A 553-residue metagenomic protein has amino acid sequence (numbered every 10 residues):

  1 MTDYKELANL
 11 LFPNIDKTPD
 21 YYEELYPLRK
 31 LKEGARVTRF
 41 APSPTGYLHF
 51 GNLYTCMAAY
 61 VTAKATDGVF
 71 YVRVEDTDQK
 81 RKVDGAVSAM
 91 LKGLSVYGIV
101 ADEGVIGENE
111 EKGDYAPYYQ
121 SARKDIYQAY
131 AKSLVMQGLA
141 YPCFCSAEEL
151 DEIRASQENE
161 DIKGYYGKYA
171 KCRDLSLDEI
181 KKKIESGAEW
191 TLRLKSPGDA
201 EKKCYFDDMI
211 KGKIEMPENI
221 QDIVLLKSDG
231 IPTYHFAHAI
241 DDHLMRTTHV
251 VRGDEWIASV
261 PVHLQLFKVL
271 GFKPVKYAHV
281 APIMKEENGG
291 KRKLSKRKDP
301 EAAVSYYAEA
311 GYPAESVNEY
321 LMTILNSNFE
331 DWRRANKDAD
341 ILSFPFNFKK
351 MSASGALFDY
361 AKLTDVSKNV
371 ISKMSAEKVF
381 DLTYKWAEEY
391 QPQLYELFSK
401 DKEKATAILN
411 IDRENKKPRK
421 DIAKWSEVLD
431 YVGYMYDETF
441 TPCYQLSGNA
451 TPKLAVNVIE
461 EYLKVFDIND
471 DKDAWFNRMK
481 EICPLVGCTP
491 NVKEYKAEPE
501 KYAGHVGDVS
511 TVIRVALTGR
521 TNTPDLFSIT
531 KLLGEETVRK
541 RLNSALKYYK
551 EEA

Functional and structural regions predicted by a protein language model:
T2-N159, A258-F272, S316: N-terminal Rossmann-like or analogous alpha/beta NTP/dinucleotide-binding catalytic cores that position adenine
E33-R39, Y71, D299-E301, D340-F348 (+1 more regions): Short amphipathic alpha-helical segments and their helix-coil junctions
T38-T45, Y71-D76, L244-V250, E301-A303 (+3 more regions): Glycine- and acidic
A59, M90, L134, G138 (+8 more regions): Residue-level signal for inorganic ion chemistry
D125, G271-A450, T518-A553: Catalytic adenosine-cofactor/nucleotide-binding cores of aminoacyl-tRNA synthetases and other
Y141-H279, M284-K296, A303-S305, K464-K480 (+1 more regions): Active-site cores that bind ATP or allylic diphosphates and position pyrophosphate for catalysis
S316, K362, V379, W475 (+1 more regions): Residue-level detector of well-ordered alpha-helical segments, enriched for hydrophobic/aromatic packing positions
K480-L533, T537: Helix-rich, typically C-terminal accessory recognition domains appended to large enzymatic cores
